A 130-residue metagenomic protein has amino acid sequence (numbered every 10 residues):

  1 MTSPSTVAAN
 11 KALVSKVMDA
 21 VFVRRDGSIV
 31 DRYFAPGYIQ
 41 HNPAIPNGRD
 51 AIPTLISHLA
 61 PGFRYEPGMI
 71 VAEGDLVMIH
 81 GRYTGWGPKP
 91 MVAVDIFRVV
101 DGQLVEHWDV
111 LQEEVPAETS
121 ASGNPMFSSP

Functional and structural regions predicted by a protein language model:
M1-P130: C-terminal and inter-domain tail/linker signature
